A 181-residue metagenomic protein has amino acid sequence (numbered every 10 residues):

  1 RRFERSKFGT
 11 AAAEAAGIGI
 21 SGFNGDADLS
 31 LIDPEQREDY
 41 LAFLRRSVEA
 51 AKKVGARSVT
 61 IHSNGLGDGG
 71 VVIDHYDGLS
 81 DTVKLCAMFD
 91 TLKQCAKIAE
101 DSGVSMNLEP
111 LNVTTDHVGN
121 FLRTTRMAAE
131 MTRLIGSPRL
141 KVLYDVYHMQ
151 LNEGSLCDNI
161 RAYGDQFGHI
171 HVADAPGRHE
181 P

Functional and structural regions predicted by a protein language model:
R1-G9, D28-E38, G67-G69, T114-L122 (+2 more regions): Acidic-and-aromatic substrate-binding clefts and catalytic sites of carbohydrate-active enzymes
R5-G17, G22: Aromatic-lined substrate-binding rim segments of carbohydrate-active enzymes
T10, A96, C157-I160: Short amphipathic alpha-helical segments and helix-helix/interface helices
E14-A15, P34-K141, L151: Active-site acidic/histidine proton-transfer and metal-coordination neighborhood in alpha/beta enzyme cores
I20-G25, V59-I61, M106-L108, L140-Y144 (+1 more regions): Hydrophobic faces of well-ordered beta-strands that scaffold small-molecule active sites in alpha/beta enzyme cores
V118, R133-R139, Q150-P181: Glycoside hydrolase catalytic-domain groove-lining segments
